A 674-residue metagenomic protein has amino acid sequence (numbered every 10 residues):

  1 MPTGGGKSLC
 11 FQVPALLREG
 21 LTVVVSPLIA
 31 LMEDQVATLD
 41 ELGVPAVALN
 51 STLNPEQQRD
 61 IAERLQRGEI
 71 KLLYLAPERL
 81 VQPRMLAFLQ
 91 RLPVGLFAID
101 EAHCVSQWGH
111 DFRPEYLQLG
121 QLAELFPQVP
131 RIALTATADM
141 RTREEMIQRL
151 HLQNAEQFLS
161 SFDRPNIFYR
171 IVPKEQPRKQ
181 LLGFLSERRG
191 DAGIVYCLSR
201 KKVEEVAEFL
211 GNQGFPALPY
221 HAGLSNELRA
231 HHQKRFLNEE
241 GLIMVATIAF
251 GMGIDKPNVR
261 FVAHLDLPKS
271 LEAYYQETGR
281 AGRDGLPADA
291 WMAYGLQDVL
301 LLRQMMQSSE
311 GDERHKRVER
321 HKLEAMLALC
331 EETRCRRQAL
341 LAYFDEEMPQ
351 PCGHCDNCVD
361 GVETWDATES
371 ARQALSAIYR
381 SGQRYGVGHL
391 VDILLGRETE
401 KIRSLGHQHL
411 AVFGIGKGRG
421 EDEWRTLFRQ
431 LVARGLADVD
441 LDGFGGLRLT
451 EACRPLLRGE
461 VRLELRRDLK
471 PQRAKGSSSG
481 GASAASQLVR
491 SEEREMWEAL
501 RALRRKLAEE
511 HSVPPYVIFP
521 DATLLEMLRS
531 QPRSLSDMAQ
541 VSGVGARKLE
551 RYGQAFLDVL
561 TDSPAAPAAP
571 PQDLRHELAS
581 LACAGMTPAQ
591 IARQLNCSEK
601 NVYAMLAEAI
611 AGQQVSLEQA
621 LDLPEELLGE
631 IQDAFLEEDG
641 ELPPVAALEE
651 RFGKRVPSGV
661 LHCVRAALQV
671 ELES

Functional and structural regions predicted by a protein language model:
P2-S8, P14-G20, A30-E313, V318-H321 (+2 more regions): Helicase motor core with emphasis on the C-terminal RecA-like subdomain
V23: Gly/serine-rich nucleotide phosphate-binding loop at the start of the catalytic core of nucleotide/ADP-ribose-handling
R314-F344, P570-P571: Short, charged low-complexity linear segments at domain edges
V318-R320, E347-S674: Accessory DNA-binding and partner-docking regions appended to nucleic-acid-acting proteins, especially the terminal
